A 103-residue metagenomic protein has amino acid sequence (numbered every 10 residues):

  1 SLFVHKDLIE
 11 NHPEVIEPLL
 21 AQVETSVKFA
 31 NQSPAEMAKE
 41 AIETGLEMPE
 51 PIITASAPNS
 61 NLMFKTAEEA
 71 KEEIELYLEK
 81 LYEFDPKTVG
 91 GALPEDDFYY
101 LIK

Functional and structural regions predicted by a protein language model:
S1-L8, P58, D96-K103: Periplasmic-binding protein-like
I9-F84: Secondary-structure end/capping motifs
E75, E79-K103: Conserved C-terminal helix/tail region of periplasmic/extracytoplasmic solute-binding proteins
